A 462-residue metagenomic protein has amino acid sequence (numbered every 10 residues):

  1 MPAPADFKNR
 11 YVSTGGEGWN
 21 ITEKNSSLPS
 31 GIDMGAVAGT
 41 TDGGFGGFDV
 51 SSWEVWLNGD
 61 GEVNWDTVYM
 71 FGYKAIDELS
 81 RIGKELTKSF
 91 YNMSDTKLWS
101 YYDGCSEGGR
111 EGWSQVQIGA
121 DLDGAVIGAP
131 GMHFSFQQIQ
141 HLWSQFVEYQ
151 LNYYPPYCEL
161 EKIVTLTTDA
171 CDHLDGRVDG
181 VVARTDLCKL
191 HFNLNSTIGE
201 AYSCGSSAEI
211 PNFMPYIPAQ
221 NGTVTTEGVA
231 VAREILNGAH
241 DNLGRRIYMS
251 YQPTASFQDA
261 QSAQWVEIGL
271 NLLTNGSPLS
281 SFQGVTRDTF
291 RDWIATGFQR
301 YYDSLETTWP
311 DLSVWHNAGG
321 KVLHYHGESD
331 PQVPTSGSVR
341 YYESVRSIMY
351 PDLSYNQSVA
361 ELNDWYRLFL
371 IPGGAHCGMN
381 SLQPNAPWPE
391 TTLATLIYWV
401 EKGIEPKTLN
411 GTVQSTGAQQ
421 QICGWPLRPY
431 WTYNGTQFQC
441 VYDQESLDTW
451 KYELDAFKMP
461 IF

Functional and structural regions predicted by a protein language model:
M1-F462: C-terminal His-loop and adjacent cap/lid subdomain of alpha/beta-hydrolase
